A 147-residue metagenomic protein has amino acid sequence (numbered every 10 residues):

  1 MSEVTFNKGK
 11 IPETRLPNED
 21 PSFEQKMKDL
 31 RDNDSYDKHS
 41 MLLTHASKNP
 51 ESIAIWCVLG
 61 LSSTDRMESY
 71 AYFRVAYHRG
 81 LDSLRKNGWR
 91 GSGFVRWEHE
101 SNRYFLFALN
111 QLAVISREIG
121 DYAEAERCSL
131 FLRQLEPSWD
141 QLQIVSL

Functional and structural regions predicted by a protein language model:
M1-A54, L59-R90, F107, V114-L147: N-terminal alpha-helical interaction modules that lie
W89-H99: Acidic/His metal-coordination segments adjacent to aromatic residues that form catalytic metal sites in metalloenzymes
E98-Q111: Extended HEAT/HEAT-like alpha-solenoid repeat tracts in very large eukaryotic scaffold/adaptor proteins
